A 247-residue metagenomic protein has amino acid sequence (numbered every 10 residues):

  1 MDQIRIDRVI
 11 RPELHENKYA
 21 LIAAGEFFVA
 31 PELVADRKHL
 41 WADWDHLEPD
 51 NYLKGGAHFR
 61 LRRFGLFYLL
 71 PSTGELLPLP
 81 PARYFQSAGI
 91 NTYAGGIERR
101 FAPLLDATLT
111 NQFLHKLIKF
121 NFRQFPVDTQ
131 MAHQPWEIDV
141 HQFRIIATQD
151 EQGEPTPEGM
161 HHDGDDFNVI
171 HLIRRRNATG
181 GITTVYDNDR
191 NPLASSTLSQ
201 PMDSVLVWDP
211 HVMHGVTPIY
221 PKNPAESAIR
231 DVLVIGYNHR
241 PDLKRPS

Functional and structural regions predicted by a protein language model:
M1-A88: N-terminal auxiliary "cap/dimerization" subdomain that precedes the catalytic jelly-roll/cupin core of mononuclear
M1-I6, Q134-P155, S204-P218: Generic detector of solvent-exposed, compositionally biased contiguous segments
H15-A24, T92-L105, G181: Glycine-rich, often proline-containing surface loops adjacent to acidic residues and nearby aromatics that form
G25, F64, L69-S72, H141-F143 (+3 more regions): Structured loops at beta-to-helix junctions and adjacent beta-edge loops in soluble globular domains
L61, Q134, D163, P210 (+1 more regions): A short, structural micro-pattern
P71-D139: Signature of the catalytic double-stranded beta-helix
M131-Q200: Catalytic core of non-heme Fe(II) oxygenases with the double-stranded beta-helix
G181-S247: Catalytic core of Fe(II)/2-oxoglutarate
